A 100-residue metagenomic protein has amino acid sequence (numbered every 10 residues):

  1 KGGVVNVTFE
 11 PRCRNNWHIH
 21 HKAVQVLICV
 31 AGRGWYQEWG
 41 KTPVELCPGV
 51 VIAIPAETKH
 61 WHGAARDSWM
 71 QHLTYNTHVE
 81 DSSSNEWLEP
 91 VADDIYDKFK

Functional and structural regions predicted by a protein language model:
K1-G3, W61-K100: Double-stranded beta-helix
K1-W17, A23: A short glycine-rich, His/Asp/Glu-containing loop-to-beta-strand
V4-T8, V26, P43, V51-A53 (+1 more regions): Conserved hydrophobic/aromatic beta-strand scaffold that supports enzyme active sites
T8, N16, C29, W69 (+1 more regions): Residue-level preference for alpha-helix termini and adjacent loops
F9-R12, L46-D67, T77: Conserved metal-binding segment of the jelly-roll/cupin
R14, H21-P48, T58: A short beta-strand-loop-beta hairpin characteristic of the jelly-roll/cupin
W17, Q37, I54, S68-W69: Basic, gly/Ser/Thr/Pro-rich low-complexity segments located predominantly at protein N termini
Q37-W39, I52-A53, Y96-K100: A general structural signal for short secondary-structure boundary/capping elements
